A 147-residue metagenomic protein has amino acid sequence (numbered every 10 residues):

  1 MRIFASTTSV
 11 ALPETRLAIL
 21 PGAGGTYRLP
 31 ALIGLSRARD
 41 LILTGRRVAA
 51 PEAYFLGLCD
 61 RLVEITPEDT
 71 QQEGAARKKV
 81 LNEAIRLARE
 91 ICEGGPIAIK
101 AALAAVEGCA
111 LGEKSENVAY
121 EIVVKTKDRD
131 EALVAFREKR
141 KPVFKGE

Functional and structural regions predicted by a protein language model:
M1-I42, L56, T70-Q72, E83: CoA-thioester-processing core
I3-T8, A50, C59-S115, E121 (+2 more regions): C-terminal long alpha-helix characteristic of the crotonase
I19-L20, L43, I122, T126-D130: Transmembrane alpha-helical core positions of polytopic small-molecule transporters
G25-R28, R37, A98-A101, E116-A119 (+1 more regions): Hydrophobic alpha-helical segments typical of transmembrane helices and their membrane-interface/capping positions
L29, A53, A102, F136: Terminal peptide-recognition signature
R46-E52: Acidic, divalent-metal-coordinating active-site segment for phosphoryl/phosphodiester hydrolysis, typified by short
L56-G57, K139: Structural motif
V134-E147: Terminal low-complexity tails and localization/encapsulation signals of metabolic enzymes
